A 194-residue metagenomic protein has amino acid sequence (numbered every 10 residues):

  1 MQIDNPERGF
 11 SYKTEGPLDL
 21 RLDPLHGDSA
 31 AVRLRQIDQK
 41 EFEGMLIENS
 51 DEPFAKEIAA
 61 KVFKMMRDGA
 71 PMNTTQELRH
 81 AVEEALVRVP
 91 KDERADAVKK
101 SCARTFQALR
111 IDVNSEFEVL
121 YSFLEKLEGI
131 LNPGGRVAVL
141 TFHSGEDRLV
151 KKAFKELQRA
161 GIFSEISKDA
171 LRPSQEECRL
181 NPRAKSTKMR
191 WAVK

Functional and structural regions predicted by a protein language model:
M1-K194: S-adenosyl-L-methionine-dependent methyltransferase catalytic core, i.e., the SAM/SAH-binding region
